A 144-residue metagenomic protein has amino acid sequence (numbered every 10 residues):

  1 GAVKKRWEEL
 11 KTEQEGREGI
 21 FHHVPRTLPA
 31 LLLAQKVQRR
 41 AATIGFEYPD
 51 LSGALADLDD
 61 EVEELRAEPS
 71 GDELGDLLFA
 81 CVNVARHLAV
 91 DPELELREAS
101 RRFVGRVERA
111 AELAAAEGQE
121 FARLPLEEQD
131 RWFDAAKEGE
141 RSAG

Functional and structural regions predicted by a protein language model:
G1-L74, L78-G144: Flexible "arm" and connector segments at domain edges
